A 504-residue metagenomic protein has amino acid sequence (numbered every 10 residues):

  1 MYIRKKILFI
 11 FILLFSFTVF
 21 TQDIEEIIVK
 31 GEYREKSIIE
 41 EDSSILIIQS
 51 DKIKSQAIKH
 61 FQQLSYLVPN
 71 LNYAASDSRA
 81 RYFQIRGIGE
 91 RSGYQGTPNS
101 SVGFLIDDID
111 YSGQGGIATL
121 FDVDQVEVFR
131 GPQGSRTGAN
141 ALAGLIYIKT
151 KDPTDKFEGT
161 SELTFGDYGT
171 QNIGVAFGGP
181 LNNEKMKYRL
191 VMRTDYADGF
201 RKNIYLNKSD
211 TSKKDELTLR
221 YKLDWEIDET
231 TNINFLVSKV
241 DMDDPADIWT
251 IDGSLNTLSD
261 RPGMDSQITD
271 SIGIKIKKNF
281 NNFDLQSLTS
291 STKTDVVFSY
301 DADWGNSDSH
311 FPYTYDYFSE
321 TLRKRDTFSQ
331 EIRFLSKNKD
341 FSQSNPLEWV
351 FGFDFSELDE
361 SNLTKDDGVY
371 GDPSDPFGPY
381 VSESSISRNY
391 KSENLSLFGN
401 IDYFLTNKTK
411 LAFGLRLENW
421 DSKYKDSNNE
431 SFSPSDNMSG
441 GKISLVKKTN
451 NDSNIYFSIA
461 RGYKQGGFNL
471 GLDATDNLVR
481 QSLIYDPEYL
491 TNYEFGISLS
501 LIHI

Functional and structural regions predicted by a protein language model:
E26-K54, R81-Q84, V102: N-terminal periplasmic "start-of-domain" segments of outer-membrane beta-barrel proteins
I27, Q62-L64, Y82-Q84, V128 (+2 more regions): N-terminal periplasmic accessory domains that precede and gate Gram-negative outer-membrane beta-barrel machines
Q62, Y66-D107: Extracytoplasmic beta-strand/coil segments of soluble accessory domains associated with Gram-negative outer-membrane
G93-Y94, S101-P132: Short acidic/polar hinge/loop motifs at secondary-structure boundaries that mediate gating or recognition
E158-T160, F165-A197, R201-D244, I268-D270 (+8 more regions): Transmembrane beta-barrel wall of Gram-negative outer-membrane proteins
N183-K202, E216-T218, D247, D284-T327 (+5 more regions): Surface-exposed extracellular loop regions of Gram-negative outer-membrane beta-barrel proteins
D224-T230, S238, F334-K337, P346-E348 (+2 more regions): Structural signature of Gram-negative outer-membrane beta-barrels, strongest in the C-terminal barrel of TonB-dependent
N232, L236-T269, S309, T314-Y315 (+3 more regions): Flexible loop and strand-edge segments within Gram-negative outer membrane beta-barrel domains
